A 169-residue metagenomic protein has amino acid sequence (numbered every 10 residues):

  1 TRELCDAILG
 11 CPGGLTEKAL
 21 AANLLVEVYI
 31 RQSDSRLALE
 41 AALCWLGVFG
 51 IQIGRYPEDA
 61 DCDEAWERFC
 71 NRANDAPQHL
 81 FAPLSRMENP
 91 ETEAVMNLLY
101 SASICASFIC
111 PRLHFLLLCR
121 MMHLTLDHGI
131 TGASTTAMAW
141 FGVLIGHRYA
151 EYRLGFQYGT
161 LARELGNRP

Functional and structural regions predicted by a protein language model:
R2, L9, L39, F115 (+3 more regions): Tetratricopeptide repeat
L4-C11, V28, V48, L124-D127 (+1 more regions): Residue position in alpha-helical solenoids
A7, L24, C44-W45, R120 (+1 more regions): The canonical alpha-helical register within tetratricopeptide repeats
G13-G14, E91, I109-C110, G129-I130 (+2 more regions): Short coil/turn linker motifs that delimit alpha-helical repeat modules in TPR/alpha-solenoid proteins
G13-L20, V48-P57, P169: Boundary/linker segments of alpha-helical solenoid repeat arrays
E17-L25, V95, L99-A102, L118 (+1 more regions): TPR repeat positional signature
I30-C119, H147-Q157: Amphipathic helix-loop-helix modules that constitute alpha-helical solenoid scaffolds
H123, G129, G142-P169: Hydrophobic, small-residue-rich alpha-helical packing segments that form membrane-like cores
